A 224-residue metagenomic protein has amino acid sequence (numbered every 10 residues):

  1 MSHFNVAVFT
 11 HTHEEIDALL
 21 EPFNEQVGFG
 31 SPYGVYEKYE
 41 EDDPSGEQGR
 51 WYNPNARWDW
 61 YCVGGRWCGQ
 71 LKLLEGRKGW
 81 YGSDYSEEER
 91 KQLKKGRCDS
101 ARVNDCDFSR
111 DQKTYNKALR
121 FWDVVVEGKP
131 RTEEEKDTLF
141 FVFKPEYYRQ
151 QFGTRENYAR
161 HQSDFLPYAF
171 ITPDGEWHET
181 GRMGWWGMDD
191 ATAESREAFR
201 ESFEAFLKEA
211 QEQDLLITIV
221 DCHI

Functional and structural regions predicted by a protein language model:
M1-A205, E209, I224: Acidic (Asp/Glu-rich) sequence patches and key acidic residues that form negatively charged surfaces used
Q213-I224: C-terminal or internal capping secondary-structure element at the end of a domain, subdomain, or sheet
